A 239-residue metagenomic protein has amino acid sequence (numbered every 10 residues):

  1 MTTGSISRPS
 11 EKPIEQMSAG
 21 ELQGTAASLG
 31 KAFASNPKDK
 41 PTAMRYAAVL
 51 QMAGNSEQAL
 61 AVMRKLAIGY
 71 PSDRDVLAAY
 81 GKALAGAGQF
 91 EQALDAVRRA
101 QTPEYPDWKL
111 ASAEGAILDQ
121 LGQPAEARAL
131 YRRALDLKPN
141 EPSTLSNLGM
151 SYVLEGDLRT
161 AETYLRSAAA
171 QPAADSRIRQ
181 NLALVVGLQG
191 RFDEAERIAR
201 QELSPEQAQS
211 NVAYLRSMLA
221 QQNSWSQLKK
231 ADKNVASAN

Functional and structural regions predicted by a protein language model:
M1-R45, V49-A53, A61, A236-N239: N-terminal leader/linker segments that initiate helical-solenoid repeat arrays
T3-S5, S176, V185-N239: Terminal, low-structured helical/coil segments at or just beyond the last alpha-helical repeat
S35, G69-Y70, A100-E104, L137 (+2 more regions): Structural marker of alpha-solenoid helical repeat scaffolds
R45, A79, S112-A113, N147 (+1 more regions): Canonical tetratricopeptide repeat
